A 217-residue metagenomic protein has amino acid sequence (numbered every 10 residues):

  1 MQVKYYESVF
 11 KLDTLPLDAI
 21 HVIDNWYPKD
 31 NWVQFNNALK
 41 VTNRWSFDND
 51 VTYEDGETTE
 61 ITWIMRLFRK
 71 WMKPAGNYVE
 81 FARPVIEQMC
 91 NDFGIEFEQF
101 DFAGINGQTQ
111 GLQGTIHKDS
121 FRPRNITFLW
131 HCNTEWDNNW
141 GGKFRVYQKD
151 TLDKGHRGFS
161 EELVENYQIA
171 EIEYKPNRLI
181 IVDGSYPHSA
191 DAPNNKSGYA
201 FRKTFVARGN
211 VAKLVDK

Functional and structural regions predicted by a protein language model:
Q2-E96: Non-heme Fe(II)/2-oxoglutarate
E87-K217: Catalytic core of non-heme Fe(II) oxygenases with the double-stranded beta-helix
